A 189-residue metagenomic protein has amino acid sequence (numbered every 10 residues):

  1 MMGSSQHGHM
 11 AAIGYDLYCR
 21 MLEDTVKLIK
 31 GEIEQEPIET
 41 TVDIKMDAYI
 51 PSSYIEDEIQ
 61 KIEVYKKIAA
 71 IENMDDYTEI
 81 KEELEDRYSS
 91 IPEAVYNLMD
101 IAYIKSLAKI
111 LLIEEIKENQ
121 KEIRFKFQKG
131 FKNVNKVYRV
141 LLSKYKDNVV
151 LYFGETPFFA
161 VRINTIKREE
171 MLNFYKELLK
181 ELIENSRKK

Functional and structural regions predicted by a protein language model:
M1-K189: Accessory helical-bundle/CTD segments and flexible terminal tails appended to RecA-like ATPase motors
